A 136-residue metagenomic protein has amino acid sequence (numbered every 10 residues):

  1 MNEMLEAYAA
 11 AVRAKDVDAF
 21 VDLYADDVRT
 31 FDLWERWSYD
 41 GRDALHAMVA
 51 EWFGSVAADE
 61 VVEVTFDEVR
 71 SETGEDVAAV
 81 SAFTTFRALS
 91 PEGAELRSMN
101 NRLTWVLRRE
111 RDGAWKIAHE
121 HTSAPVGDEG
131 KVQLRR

Functional and structural regions predicted by a protein language model:
M1-D27, Q133-R136: Short, low-complexity N-terminal intrinsically disordered segments enriched in polar/charged residues
L5, V64-V69, S90, R102: Short structured motifs
V17-D76, F83, E95-R97: A solvent-exposed, acidic/Ser-Thr-rich amphipathic alpha-helical stretch
E72-G74, P91-G93, R109-A114: Flexible loop/coil segments at beta-strand boundaries within sensory signal-transduction domains
A79-S81, W105-V106: Short, hydrophobic/aromatic-rich beta-strand segments within well-structured domains
A82-L89: Generic short beta-strand segments
S98-K131: Short beta-strand edge/turn micro-motifs at domain boundaries
